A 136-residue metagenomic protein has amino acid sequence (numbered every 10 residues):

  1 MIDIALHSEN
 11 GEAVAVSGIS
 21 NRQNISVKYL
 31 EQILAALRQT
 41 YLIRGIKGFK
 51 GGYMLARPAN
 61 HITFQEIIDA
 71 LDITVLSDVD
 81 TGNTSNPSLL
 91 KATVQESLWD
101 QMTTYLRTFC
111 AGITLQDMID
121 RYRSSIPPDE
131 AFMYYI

Functional and structural regions predicted by a protein language model:
M1-E9: Short amphipathic alpha-helical interface segments
V14-Q23: A short alpha-helical element within helix-turn-helix/winged-helix DNA-binding domains across DNA-binding proteins
N21, R38-Q39: Alpha-helical residues within the helix-turn-helix
K28: Key DNA-contact positions within bacterial/archaeal DNA-binding proteins
L42-L55: Beta-hairpin "wing" of winged helix-turn-helix
A59-T84: Conserved segment of winged-helix/HTH DNA-binding domains
T84-I136: C-terminal regulatory/oligomerization modules of transcriptional regulators
